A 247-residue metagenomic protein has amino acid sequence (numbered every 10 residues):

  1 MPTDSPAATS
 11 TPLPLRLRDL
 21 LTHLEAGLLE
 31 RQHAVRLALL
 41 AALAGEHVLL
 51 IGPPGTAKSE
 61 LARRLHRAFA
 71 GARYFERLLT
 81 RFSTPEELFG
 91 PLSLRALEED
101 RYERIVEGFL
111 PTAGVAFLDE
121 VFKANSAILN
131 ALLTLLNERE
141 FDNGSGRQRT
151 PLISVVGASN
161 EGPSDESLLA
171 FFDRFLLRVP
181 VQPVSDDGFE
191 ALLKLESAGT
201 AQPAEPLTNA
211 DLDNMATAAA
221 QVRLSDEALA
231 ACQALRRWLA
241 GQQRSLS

Functional and structural regions predicted by a protein language model:
T11-P53: Pre-Walker A (pre-P-loop) alpha-helix and adjacent loop at the N terminus of AAA/AAA+ ATPase modules, a conserved
E30, A38, L50, S59 (+6 more regions): Conserved RecA-like P-loop NTPase ATPase core
R36, L43-G45, L110-T112, R149-I153: Short loop/turn elements that form and flank the Walker-type P-loop nucleotide-binding site in RecA-like NTPase cores
L37-L40, L94-A116: Conserved alpha-helical scaffold flanking the Walker A/P-loop in AAA+ ATPase domains
L39-R81: Walker A/P-loop
A72, R95-R101, V115-L207, M215-A218: Canonical AAA+ ATPase core
S83-E99: Conserved NTP-binding/hydrolysis module of P-loop NTPases
E190, E196-S247: Basic, amphipathic alpha-helical bundle interface domains used for macromolecular binding and assembly
